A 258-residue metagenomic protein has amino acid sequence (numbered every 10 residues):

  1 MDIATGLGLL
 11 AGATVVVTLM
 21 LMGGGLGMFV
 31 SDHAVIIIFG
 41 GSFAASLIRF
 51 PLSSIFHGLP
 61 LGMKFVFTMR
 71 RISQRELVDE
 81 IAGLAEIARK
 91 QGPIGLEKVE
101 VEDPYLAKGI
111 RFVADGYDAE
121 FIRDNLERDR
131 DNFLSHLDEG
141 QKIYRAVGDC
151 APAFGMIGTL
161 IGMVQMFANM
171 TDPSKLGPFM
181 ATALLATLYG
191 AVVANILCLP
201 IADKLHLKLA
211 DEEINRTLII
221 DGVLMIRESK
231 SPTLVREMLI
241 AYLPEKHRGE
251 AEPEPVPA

Functional and structural regions predicted by a protein language model:
I3-A4, V15-G140, E212-A258: Large intracellular
L7-L10, T14-L26, N132-K208: Helix-termination/interfacial motifs at the ends of transmembrane alpha-helices
